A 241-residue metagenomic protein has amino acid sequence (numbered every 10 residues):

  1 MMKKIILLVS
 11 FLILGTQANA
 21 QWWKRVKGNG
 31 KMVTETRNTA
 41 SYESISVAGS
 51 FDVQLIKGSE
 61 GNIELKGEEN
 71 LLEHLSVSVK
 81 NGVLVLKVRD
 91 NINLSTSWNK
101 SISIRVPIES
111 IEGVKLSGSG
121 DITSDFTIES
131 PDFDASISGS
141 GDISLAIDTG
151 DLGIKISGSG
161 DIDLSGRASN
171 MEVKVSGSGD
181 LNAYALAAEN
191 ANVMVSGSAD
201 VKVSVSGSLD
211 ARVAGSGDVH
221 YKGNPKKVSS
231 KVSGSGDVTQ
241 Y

Functional and structural regions predicted by a protein language model:
M1-Y241: Intrinsically disordered, low-complexity terminal regions
